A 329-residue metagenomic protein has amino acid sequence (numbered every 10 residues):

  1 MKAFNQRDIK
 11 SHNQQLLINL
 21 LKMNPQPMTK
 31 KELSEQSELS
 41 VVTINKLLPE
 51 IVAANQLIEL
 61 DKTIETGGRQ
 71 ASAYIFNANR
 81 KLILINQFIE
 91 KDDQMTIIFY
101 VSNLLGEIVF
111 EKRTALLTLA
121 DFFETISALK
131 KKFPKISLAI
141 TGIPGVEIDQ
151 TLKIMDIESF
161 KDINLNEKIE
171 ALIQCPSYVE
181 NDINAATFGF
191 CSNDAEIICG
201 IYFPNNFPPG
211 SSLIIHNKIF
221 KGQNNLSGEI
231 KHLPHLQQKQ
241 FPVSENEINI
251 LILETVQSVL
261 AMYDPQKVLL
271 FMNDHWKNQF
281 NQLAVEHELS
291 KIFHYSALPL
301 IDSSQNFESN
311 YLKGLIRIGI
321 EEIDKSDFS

Functional and structural regions predicted by a protein language model:
M1-L60, T66-R69, A73-E111, L117-D121 (+2 more regions): ATP-binding/phosphotransfer module of carbohydrate and carboxylate kinases, centering on a glycine-rich
D61, I143-G145, N181-I183, M272 (+1 more regions): A general secondary-structure junction signal
E65, K91, E107, V146-E147 (+4 more regions): Surface-exposed, flexible loop/turn segments at secondary-structure boundaries
L104-F110, G142-L152: Acidic/polar active-site rim loop that often engages polyanionic ligands
K131, C191-N193, L260: Structural motif
P134-P144, P265-D274: Short glycine-rich phosphate-binding loop at a beta-alpha junction
K135, A139-I140, I148-Q237: Phosphate-binding/catalytic loop of phosphoryl-transfer enzymes
